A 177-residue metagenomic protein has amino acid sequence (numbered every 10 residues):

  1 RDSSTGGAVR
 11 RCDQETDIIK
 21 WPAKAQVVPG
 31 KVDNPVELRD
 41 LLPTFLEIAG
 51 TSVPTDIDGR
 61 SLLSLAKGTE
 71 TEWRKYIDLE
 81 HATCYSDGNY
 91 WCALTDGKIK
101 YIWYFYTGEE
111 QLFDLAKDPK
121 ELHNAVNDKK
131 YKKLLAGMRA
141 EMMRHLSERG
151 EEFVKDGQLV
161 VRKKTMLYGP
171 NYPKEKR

Functional and structural regions predicted by a protein language model:
S3-A8, D13-T16, P22-A25: Acidic, proline/serine/threonine- and glycine-rich low-complexity intrinsically disordered segments
S4, A8, V27, D40-L42 (+8 more regions): C-terminal cap/loop subdomain of S1 sulfatases and analogous C-terminal strand-loop tails that border
K24-L38: A short, structured beta-strand-centered segment in the mid-to-C-terminal lobe of catalytic cores from group-transfer
P35-V36, K129-K132: Soluble non-cytosolic domains of exported or imported proteins
S64, N124-N127: Phosphate-coordinating loops and pocket residues in cytosolic domains that bind phosphorylated ligands
V160: Conserved catalytic core of two-metal-ion nucleotidyltransferases
